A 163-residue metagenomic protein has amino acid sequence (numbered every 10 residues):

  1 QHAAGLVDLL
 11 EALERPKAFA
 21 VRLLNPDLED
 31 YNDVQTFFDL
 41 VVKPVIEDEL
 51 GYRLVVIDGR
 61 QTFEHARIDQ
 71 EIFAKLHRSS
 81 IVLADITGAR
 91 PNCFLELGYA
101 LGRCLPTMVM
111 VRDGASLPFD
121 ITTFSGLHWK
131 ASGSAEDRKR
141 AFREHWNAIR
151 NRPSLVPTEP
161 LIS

Functional and structural regions predicted by a protein language model:
Q1-I81, I86-S163: Conserved catalytic or regulatory cores that recognize and/or transform ribose-phosphate-containing ligands
